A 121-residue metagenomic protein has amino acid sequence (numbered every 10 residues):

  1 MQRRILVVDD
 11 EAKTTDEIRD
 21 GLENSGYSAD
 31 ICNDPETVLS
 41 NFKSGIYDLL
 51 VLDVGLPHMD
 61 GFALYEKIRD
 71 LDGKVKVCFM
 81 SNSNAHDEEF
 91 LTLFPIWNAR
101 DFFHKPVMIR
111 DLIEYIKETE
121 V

Functional and structural regions predicted by a protein language model:
A12-D30, W97: Two-component/phosphorelay signaling modules centered on CheY-like receiver
I31-L49: Acidic, metal-coordinating helix/loop segments flanking the phosphotransfer/catalytic sites of two-component signaling
D34, D60-A63: Acidic catalytic/metal-coordinating carboxylates
D53: Active-site residues of response regulator receiver
P57: The feature encodes the CheY-like receiver
F62-G73: Short amphipathic alpha-helix used as the core "switch/output" element in two-component signaling
A63, N84-D101, R110, E114: Alpha4 helix (beta4-alpha4-beta5 surface) of REC/receiver domains from two-component response regulators
M80-N82: Hydrophobic/aromatic residues positioned on beta-strands within the core alpha/beta folds
